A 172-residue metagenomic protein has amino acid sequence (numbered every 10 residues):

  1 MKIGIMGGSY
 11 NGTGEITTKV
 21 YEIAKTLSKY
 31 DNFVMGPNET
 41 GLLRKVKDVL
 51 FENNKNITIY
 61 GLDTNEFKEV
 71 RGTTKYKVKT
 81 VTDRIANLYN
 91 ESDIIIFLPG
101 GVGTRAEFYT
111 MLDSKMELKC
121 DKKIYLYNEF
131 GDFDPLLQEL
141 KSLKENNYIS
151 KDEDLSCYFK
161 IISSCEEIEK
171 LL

Functional and structural regions predicted by a protein language model:
M1-G12, Y30: Generic N-terminal amphipathic, Lys/Arg-enriched alpha-helix
G12-T26: Glycine-rich phosphate/diphosphate-binding loop of Rossmann-like nucleotide-binding domains
K25-N32, E91-I95, C120-K123: Short, surface-exposed connector motifs at secondary-structure boundaries
S28, P37-Y109, D132: Acidic/glycine-enriched connector segments
D31-F33, C157-Y158: Short active-site oxyanion
L50, L136-Y148: Short, aromatic/basic amphipathic alpha-helical patches
T58-D63, L98, K115-E139, K151-D154: Short, acidic/small-residue loops that bind anionic groups at enzyme active sites
I94, N146-L172: A charged, well-structured terminal subsegment
